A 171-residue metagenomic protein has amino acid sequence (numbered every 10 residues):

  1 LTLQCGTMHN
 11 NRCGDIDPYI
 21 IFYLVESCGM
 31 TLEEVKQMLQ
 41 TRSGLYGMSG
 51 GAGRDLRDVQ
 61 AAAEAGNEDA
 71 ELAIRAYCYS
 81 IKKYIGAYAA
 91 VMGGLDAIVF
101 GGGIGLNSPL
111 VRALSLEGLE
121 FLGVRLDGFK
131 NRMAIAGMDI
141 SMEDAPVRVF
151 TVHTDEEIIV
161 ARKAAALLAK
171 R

Functional and structural regions predicted by a protein language model:
L1-E26: Glycine-rich phosphate-binding loop of actin/hexokinase-like ATP-binding domains
C13-D17, C28, L32, A52 (+5 more regions): Generic structural signal for well-ordered, non-membrane alpha-helical segments in soluble metabolic enzymes
I16, R54, G93-L95: Short gly/pro-enriched beta-turn/loop segments at secondary-structure junctions
I20-L24, V59, I85, A161-A164: Buried hydrophobic packing segments
V25-G29, S43-G47, A63, N67 (+3 more regions): Alpha-helix capping/termination and helix-coil
C28-A73: A mobile "lid/hinge" subdomain adjacent to the ATP/sugar-phosphate binding pocket shared across diverse ATP-dependent
E71-V91, L95, V99, G105-K170: Internal helix-turn-beta structural module
